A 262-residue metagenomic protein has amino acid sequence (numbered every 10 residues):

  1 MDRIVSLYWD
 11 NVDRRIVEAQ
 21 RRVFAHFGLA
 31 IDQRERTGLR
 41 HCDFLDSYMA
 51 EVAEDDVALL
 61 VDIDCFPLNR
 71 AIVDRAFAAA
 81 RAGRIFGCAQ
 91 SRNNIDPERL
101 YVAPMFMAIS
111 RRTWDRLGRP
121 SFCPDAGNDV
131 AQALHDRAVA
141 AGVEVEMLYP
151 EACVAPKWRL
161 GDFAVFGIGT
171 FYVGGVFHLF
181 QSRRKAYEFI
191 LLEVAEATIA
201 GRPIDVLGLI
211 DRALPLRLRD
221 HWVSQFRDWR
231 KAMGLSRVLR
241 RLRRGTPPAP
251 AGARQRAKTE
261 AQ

Functional and structural regions predicted by a protein language model:
M1-D55: N-terminal anchoring/stem segment of glycosyltransferases
D10-V12, G38-L39, D64-P67, S91-N93 (+1 more regions): Short, solvent-exposed loop/turn segments at secondary-structure junctions
R22-A25, A50-E51, D74-R81, A140: Short, surface-exposed basic-aromatic patches at helix termini and helix-loop junctions that form
Q33-E35, A89, Y149: Residue-level recognition of beta-strand->loop/alpha-helix junctions
D55, A82-I85, V143: Short, high-confidence coil segments that cap the C-terminus of an alpha-helix and link into the following beta-strand
D55-F66: Short beta-strand-to-loop acidic/aromatic patch adjacent to the donor-nucleotide binding site
F66-R137: Conserved catalytic core of nucleotide-sugar-dependent glycosyltransferases
H135-Q262: C-terminal catalytic/acceptor-binding lobe
